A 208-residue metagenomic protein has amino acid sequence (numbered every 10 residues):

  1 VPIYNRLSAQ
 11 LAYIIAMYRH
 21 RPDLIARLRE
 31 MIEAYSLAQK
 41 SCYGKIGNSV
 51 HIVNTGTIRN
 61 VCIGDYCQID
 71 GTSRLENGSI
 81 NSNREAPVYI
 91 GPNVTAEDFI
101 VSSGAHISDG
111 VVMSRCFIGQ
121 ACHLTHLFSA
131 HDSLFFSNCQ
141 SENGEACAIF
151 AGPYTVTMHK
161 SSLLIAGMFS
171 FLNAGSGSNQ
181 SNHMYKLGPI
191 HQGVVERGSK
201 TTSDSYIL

Functional and structural regions predicted by a protein language model:
V1-G44, N48-S49, Y66: Terminal amphipathic alpha-helical/low-complexity segments used for targeting or macromolecular assembly
L37-L208: Structural signal for interior beta-strand "rungs" in well-ordered beta-sheet cores of soluble enzyme domains
